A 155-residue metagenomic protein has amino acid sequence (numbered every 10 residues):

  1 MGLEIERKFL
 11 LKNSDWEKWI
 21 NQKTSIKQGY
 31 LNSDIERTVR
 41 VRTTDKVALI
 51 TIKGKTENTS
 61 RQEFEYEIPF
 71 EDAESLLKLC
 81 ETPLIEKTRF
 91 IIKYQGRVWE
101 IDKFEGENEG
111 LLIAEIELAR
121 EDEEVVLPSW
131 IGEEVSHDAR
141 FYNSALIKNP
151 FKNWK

Functional and structural regions predicted by a protein language model:
M1-K155: Phosphate-end processing signature that detects enzymes handling 5′-triphosphorylated RNA and polyphosphate
